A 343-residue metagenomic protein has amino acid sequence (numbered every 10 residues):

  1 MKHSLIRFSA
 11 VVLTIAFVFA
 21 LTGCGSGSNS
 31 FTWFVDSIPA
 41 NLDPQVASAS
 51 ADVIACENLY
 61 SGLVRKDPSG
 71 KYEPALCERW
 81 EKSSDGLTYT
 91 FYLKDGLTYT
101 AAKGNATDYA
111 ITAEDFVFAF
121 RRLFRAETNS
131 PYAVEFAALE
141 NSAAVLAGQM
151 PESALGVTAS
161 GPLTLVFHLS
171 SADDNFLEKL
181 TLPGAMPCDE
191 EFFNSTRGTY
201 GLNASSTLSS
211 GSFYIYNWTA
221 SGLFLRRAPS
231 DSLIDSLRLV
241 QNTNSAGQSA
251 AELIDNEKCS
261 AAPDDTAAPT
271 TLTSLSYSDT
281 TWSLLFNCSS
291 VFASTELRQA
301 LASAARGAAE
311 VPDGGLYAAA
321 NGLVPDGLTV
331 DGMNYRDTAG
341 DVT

Functional and structural regions predicted by a protein language model:
A20-G23: C-terminal motif of bacterial Sec signal peptides marking the signal peptidase cleavage site
N29-A40, T88-Y92, F116-A119, L165-V166 (+3 more regions): Short, well-ordered beta-strand elements
F34-S84, T128, L208-S209: N-terminal lobe/hinge region of extracytoplasmic solute-binding protein
E78-E135: Aromatic- and charge-enriched surface segment that lines or borders ligand/interaction sites
E152-A154, G161-L163, H168-L239: Gly/Pro-rich hinge or "lid" segments in bacterial periplasmic/extracellular proteins
S221-P269: Ligand-site clamp/hinge motif
R226-P229, Q241-T243, S274-A300, A304 (+1 more regions): A bilobed periplasmic-binding-protein/Venus flytrap-type ligand-binding module shared by bacterial periplasmic
C288-G332, D337-G340: Periplasmic-binding protein-like
